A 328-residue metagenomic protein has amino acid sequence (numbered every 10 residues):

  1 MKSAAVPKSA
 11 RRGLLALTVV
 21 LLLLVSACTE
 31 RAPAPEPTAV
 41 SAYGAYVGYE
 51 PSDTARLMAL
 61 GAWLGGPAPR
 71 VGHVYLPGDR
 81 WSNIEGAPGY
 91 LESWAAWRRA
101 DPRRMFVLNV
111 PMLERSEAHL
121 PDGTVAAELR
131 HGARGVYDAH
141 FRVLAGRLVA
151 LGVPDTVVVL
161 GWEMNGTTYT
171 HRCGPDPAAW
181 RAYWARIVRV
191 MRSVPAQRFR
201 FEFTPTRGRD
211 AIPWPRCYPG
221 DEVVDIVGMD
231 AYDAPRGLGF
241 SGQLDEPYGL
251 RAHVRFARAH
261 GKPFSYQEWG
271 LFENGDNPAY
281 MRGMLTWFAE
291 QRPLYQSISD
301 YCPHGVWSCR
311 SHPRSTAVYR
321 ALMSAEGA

Functional and structural regions predicted by a protein language model:
K2-P33: Secretory targeting and sorting signals
A32-N83: Boundary/entry segment of secreted carbohydrate-active catalytic domains
P37-P51, P263-A328: Substrate-binding cleft of secreted/luminal carbohydrate-active enzymes
L57, R207-E222, G275-M284: Distinct, well-ordered alpha-helical segments
M58-P67, G89-L108, R115, V143-V153 (+3 more regions): Acidic (Asp/Glu)-rich catalytic clusters
W81-F203, R314-Y319: Substrate-binding cleft of extracellular glycoside hydrolase catalytic domains
Y90-W97, P102-M105, N109-P111, P219-N274: Glycoside hydrolase catalytic-domain groove-lining segments
G161, W184, V188-I212, K262-G275 (+1 more regions): Aromatic-lined carbohydrate-recognition surfaces of secreted/lumenal glycan-active proteins
